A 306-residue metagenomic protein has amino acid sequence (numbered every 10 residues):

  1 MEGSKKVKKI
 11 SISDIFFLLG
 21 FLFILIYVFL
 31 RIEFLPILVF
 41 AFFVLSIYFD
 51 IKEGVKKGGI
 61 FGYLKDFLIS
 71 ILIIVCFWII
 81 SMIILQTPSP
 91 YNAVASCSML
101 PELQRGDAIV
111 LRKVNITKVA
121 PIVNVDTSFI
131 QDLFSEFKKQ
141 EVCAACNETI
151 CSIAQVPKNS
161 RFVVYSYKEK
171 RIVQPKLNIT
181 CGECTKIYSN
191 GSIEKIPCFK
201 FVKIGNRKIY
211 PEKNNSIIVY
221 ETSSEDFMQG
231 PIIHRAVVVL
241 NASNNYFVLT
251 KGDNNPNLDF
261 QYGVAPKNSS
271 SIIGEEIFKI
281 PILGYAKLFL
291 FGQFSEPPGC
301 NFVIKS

Functional and structural regions predicted by a protein language model:
M1-I209, I277-S306: Protein maturation boundaries and topogenic segments
L25, I47-G54, S98, V219-S306: Acidic/glycine-rich C-terminal interaction modules and beta/coil loop segments that lie outside canonical DNA-binding
G106-A108, N214-I218: Structural motif
